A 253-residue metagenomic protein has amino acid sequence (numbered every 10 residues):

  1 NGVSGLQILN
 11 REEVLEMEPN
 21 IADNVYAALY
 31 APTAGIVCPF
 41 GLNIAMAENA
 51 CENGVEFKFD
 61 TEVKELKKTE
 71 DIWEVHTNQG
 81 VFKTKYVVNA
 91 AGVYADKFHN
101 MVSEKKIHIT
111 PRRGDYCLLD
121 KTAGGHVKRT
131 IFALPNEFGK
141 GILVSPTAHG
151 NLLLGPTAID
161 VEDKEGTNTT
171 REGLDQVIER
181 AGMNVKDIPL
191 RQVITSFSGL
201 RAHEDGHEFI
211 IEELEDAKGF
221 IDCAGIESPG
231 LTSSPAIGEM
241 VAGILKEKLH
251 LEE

Functional and structural regions predicted by a protein language model:
N1-M17, Y26, G141-I142: Dinucleotide-binding Rossmann-like beta1-alpha1 core, especially the glycine-rich loop that anchors the ADP
L6, G54-E56, K218-F220: Short, conserved active-site loop motifs that form the nucleotide-linked donor/cofactor pocket
N10-R11, F59-T61, I194-T195: Short loop/edge segments at beta-strand edges and connector loops that shape dinucleotide/nucleotide cofactor-binding
R11, N43, A95, V177-I178: A general structural signal for well-ordered alpha-helical segments in protein cores
M17-V25, K67-E74, H203-H207, A217: A short, glycine/Asx- and small/polar-enriched loop/turn that sits immediately N-terminal to a beta-strand
L29-Y86, P235: Helical element adjacent to the flavin cofactor pocket in flavoenzyme catalytic cores
A45, G139, A148-H149, D160 (+1 more regions): C-terminal catalytic lobe of FAD-dependent flavoproteins
L66-T170, E179, V185-I188: Flavin-dependent oxidoreductases
